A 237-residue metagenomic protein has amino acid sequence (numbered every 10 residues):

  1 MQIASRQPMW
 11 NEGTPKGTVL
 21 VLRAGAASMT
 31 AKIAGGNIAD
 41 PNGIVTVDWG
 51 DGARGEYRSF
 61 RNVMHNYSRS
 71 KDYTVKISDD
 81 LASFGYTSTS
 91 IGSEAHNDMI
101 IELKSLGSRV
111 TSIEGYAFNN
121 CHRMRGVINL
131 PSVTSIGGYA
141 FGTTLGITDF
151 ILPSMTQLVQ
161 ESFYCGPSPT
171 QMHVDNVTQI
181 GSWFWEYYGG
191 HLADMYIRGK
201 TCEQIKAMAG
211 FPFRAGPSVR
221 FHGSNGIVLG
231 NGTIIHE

Functional and structural regions predicted by a protein language model:
M1-L22, I227, G232-E237: Enriched but not universal
G13-M29, M64-R69, S90-E94: Extracellular and analogous surface-interaction loops
R23-G36, R109-V110: Short coil/turn motif common to extracellular beta-sandwich-like domains
A34-K71, D80: Short acidic/polar micro-motifs centered on Gly/Asp/Asn
T74-I77, A95-S112, H122-S135, L145-Q157 (+4 more regions): Structural signature of tandem-repeat unit edges
D79-T89: Short acidic/polar inter-strand loop motif in beta-rich domains
S90-N97, Y187-Y188, G210-R214: Short, conserved catalytic or adaptor-binding loops enriched in Gly and charged residues
A117, A140, T144, S162-G166 (+2 more regions): Periodic small-residue-enriched repeat registers in elongated scaffold domains
